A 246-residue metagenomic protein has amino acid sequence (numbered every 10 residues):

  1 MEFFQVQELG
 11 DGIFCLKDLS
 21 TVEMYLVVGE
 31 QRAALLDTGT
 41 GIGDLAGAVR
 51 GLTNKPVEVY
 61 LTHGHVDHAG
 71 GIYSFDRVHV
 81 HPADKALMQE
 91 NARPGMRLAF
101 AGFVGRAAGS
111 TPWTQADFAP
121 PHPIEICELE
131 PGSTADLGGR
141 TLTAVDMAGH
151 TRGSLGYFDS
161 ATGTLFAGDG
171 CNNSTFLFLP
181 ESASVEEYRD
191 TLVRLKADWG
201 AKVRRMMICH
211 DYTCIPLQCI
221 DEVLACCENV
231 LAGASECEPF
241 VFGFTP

Functional and structural regions predicted by a protein language model:
E2-G51, G156-N172: Conserved beta-strand hairpin/beta-sheet module of binuclear metal-dependent hydrolase folds, prominently
V6-D11, W113-D117, G138-L142: Short Pro/Gly-enriched beta-strand edge/turn motifs at strand-loop
E8, C15, L61, H79-V80 (+3 more regions): Structural signal for conserved beta-strand scaffold positions within catalytic alpha/beta enzyme cores
K17, I42, H68, Y73 (+4 more regions): Hydrophobic positions within alpha-helical membrane elements
D18-S20, L129, A148-H150: A short catalytic or substrate-binding loop motif that flags glycine-/basic-rich loops and adjacent residues that bind
A33, T40-G41, F118, T141-N229: Metallo-beta-lactamase
I42-D136, A225-E236: Active-site HxH/HxHxD metal-binding segment of metal-dependent hydrolases
A234-P246: C-terminal regulatory/interaction regions
